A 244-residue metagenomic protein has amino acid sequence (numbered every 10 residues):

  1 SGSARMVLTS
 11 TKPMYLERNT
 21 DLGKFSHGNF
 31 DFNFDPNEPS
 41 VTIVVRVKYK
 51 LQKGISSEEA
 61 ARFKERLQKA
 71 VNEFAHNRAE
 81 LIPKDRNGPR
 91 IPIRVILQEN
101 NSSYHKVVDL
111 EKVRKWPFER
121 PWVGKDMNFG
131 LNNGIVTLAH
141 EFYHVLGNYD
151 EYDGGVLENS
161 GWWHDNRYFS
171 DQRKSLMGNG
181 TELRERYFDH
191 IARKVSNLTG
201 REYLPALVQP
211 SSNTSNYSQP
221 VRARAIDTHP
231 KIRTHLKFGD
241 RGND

Functional and structural regions predicted by a protein language model:
S1-N33: Long, contiguous juxta-domain segments that are non-catalytic but functionally important
D21, S26, D31-V44, Y49-I96: Zn2+-dependent metallopeptidase catalytic core
P36-N37, N101-S102, Y168-D171: Extracellular/periplasmic catalytic domains that process cell-envelope and extracellular macromolecules
G54-R62, E119-A139: Short pre-active-site segment immediately N-terminal to the catalytic Zn-binding motif
R62, R66, A70, T137-E141 (+3 more regions): Extracytoplasmic/secreted proteins, especially bacterial periplasmic and envelope-associated proteins
G88-D126: Short, well-ordered secondary-structure micro-motifs within conserved domains or adaptor modules
K125, F129-N133, G155-D244: Metalloprotease/metallohydrolase-associated module, dominated by Zn2+-dependent proteases
I135-V136, E141-S160: Catalytic Zn2+-binding segment of zinc metalloproteases
